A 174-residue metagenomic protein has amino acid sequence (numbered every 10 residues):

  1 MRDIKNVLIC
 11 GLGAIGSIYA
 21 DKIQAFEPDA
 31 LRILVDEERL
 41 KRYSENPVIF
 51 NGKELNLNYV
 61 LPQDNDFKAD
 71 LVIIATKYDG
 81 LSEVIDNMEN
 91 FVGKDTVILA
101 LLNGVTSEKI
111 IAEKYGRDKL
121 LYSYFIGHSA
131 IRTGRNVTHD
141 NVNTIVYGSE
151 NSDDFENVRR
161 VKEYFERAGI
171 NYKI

Functional and structural regions predicted by a protein language model:
M1-N56: NAD(P)+-binding Rossmann beta1-loop-alpha1 motif at the extreme N-terminus of oxidoreductases
I4-K5, D70, N143: Nucleotide donor/acceptor-binding cores
K5, D29, T96, D118-K119 (+1 more regions): A structural micro-motif
L8, L31-R32, L99, L121 (+2 more regions): A structural signal for isolated positions on well-ordered beta-strands in alpha/beta enzyme cores
E38, D79-G80, V105-T106, D153-E156: Short alpha-helical
R42, F91, R117-K119, G134-I174: Internal alpha-helical scaffold of NAD(P)-dependent oxidoreductase catalytic cores
K53-N136: Rossmann-like NAD(P)(H) cofactor-binding subdomain of soluble oxidoreductases
